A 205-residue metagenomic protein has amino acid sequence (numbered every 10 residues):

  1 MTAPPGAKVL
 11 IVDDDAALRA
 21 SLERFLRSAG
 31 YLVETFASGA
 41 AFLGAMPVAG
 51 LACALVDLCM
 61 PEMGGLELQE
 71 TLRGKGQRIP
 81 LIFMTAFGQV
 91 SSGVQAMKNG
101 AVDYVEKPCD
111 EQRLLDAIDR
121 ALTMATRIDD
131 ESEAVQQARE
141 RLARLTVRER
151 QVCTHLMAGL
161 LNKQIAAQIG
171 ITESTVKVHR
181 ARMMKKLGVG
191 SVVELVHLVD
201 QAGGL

Functional and structural regions predicted by a protein language model:
A3-A17, L22-L26, A40, A54 (+1 more regions): Conserved acidic segment of CheY-like receiver
R19, P61, T85, Q89: The feature encodes the CheY-like receiver
A37-S38, E62-L68: Acidic catalytic/metal-coordinating carboxylates
G44, L66-R78, Q95: Short amphipathic alpha-helix used as the core "switch/output" element in two-component signaling
A49-L55: Active-site beta3 strand of CheY-like receiver
Q89-S91, V105, C109-I118: C-terminal output helix
M184-L205: Basic, Lys/Arg-enriched C-terminal extension of HTH/homeodomain DNA-binding domains
